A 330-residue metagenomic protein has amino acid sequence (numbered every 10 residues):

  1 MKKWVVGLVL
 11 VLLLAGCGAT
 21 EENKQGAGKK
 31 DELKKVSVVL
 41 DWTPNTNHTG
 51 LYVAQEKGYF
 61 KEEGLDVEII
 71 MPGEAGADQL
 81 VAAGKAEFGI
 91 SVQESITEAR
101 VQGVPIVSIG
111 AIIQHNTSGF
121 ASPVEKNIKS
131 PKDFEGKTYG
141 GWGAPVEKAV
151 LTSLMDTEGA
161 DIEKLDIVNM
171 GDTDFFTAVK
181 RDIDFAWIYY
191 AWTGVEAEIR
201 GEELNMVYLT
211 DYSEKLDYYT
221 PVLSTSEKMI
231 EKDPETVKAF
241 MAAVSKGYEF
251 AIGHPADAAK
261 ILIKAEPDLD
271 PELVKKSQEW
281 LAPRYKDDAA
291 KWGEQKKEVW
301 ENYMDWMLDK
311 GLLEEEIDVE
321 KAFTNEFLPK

Functional and structural regions predicted by a protein language model:
M1-K35, E62, L328-K330: Short, low-complexity disordered leader/linker segments with a strong preference for bacterial N-terminal type II
L13, Q55-E56, K61, R100 (+5 more regions): Short polybasic/polar patches that bind polyanions
Q25-G171, F176, K180, D184-I188: Short, glycine-/small- and polar/acidic-enriched structural segments that line small-molecule recognition paths
Y59-E62, K132, L209-L216, P283-K297: Short, solvent-exposed loop/beta-turn-alpha elements that line the ligand-binding surface or hinge of extracytoplasmic
E94-S95, D174-T177, R181-E266: Pocket-lining segment of extracytoplasmic ligand-binding domains
I162-D166, E266-E279, E314-K321: Short, surface-exposed acidic
E231-K310: Secondary-structure end/capping motifs
W300-K330: Conserved C-terminal helix/tail region of periplasmic/extracytoplasmic solute-binding proteins
